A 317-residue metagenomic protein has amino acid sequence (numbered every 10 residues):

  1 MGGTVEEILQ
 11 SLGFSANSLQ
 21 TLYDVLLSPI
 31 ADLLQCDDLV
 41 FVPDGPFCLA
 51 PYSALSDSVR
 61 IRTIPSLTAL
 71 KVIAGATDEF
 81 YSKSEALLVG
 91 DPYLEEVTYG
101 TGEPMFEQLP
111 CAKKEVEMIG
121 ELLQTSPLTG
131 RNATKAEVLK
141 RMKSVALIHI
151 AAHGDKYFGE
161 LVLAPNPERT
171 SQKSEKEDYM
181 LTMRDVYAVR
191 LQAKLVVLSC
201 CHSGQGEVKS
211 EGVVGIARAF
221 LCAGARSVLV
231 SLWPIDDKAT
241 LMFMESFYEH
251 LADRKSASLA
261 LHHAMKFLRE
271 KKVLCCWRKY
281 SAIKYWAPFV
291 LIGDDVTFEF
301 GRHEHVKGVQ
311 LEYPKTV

Functional and structural regions predicted by a protein language model:
M1-V317: Catalytic cores of enzymes
